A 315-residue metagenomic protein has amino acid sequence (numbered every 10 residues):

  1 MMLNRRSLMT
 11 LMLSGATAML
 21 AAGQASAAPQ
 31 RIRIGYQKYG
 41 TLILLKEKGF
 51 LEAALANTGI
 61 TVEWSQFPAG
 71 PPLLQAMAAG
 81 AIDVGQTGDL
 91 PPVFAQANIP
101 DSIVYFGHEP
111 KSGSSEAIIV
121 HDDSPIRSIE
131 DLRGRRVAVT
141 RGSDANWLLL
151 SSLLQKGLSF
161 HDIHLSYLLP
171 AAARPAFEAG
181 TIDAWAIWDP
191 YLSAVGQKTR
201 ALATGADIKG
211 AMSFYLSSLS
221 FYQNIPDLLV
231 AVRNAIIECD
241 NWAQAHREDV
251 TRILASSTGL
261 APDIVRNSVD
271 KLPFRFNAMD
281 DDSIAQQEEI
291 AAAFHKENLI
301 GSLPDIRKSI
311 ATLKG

Functional and structural regions predicted by a protein language model:
M1-M2, L20-G35: C-terminal segment of N-terminal export signals and the immediately downstream linker at the start of the mature
S7-A27: N-terminal export signals
A28-K156, S166, D183-A186, A201-K209: Short, glycine-/small- and polar/acidic-enriched structural segments that line small-molecule recognition paths
T61-E63, F160-I163, T258-V269, G301-I306: Short, surface-exposed acidic
L90, A171-S256: Pocket-lining segment of extracytoplasmic ligand-binding domains
D122-I129, S159-F160, S220-L229: Short helix-loop capping/hinge motifs at secondary-structure junctions, enriched in acidic/polar residues
N224-L299: Secondary-structure end/capping motifs
F294-G315: Conserved C-terminal helix/tail region of periplasmic/extracytoplasmic solute-binding proteins
